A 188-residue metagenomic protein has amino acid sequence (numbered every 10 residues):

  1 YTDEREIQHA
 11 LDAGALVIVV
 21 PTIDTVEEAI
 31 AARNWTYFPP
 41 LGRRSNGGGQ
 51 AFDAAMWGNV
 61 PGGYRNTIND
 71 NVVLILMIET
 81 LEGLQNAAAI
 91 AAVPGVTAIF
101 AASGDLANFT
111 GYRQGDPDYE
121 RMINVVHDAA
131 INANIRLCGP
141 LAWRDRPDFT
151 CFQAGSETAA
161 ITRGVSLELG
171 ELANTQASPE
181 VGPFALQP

Functional and structural regions predicted by a protein language model:
Y1, N34-R44, N66-D70, G115-C138: Alpha-helix-loop-beta-strand connector modules within alpha/beta enzyme cores
R5, A13-P94: Conserved anion-binding
L11-D12, A91-A92, R144-D148: Non-catalytic positions within long, well-ordered alpha-helices that form the structural scaffold/packing of enzyme
I18, A32, I90, A102 (+2 more regions): Conserved, mostly hydrophobic/aromatic
I18-V20, L74-E79, I99-A101, L137-P140 (+1 more regions): Hydrophobic faces of well-ordered beta-strands that scaffold small-molecule active sites in alpha/beta enzyme cores
V26-G42, Y112, E157-G182: C-terminal helical cap(s) of enzyme catalytic domains, especially alpha/beta-barrels
A101-D118: Glycine-rich, proline-tolerant flexible connector loops at the mouths of alpha/beta enzymes
I131, C138-G170: C-terminal active-site rim and adjoining tail of enzyme catalytic domains
